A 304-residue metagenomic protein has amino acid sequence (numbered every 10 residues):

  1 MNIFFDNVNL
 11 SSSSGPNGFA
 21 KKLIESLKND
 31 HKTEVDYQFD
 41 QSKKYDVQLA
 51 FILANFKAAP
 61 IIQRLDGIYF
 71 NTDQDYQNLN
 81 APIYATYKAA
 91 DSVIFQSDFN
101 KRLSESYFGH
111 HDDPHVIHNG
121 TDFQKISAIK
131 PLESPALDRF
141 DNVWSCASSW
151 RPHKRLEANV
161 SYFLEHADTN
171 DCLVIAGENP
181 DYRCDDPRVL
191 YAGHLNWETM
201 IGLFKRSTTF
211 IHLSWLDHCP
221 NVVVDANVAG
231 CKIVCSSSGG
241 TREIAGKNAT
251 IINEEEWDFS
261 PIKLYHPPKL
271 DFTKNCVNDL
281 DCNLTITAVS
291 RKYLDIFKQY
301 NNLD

Functional and structural regions predicted by a protein language model:
V47-Q74, I94: Active-site proximal beta-strand in glycosyltransferases
Y87, G202-S207: Short alpha-helical donor nucleotide-sugar binding micro-motif in glycosyltransferases
F99, G120: Carbohydrate-associated surface elements
E133-K154, V160-E165, L173-V174: Conserved donor-binding/catalytic core segment of Leloir-type glycosyltransferases
P180-I201: Nucleotide-activated donor-binding/catalytic signature segment of Leloir-type glycosyltransferases, i.e., the conserved
W215: Aromatic "clamp/platform" in nucleotide-sugar-dependent glycosyltransferases that forms part of the donor/acceptor
K232-C235, R242: Short hydrophobic beta-strand element within catalytic cores of glycosyltransferases and related nucleotide-activated
R242-K274: Change "using UDP/GDP/dTDP sugars" to "using nucleotide sugars
